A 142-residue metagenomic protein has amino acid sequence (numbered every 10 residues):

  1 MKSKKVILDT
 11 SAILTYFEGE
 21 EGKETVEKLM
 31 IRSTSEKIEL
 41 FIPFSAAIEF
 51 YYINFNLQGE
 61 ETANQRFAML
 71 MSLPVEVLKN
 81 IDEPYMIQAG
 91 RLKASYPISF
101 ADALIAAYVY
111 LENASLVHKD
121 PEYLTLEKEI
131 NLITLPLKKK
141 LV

Functional and structural regions predicted by a protein language model:
M1-I42, F55-A68, K140-V142: Short, well-structured N-terminal submotif of metal-dependent ribonuclease cores
M1-K5, L78, A106, L111-V142: Acidic, PIN/NYN-like endoribonuclease modules and their adjacent C-terminal/linker elements
I13-L14, A47, Y123-L124: A generic structural signal for short hydrophobic patches within well-formed alpha-helices
S35-K37, L73, E112, E129: Structured helix-beta-strand junction loops
I53-N54, V75: Helix-loop "lid/cap" segments that line or gate small-molecule binding pockets
E76-K119: Active-site neighborhoods of divalent-metal-dependent phosphate/nucleic-acid chemistry enzymes
